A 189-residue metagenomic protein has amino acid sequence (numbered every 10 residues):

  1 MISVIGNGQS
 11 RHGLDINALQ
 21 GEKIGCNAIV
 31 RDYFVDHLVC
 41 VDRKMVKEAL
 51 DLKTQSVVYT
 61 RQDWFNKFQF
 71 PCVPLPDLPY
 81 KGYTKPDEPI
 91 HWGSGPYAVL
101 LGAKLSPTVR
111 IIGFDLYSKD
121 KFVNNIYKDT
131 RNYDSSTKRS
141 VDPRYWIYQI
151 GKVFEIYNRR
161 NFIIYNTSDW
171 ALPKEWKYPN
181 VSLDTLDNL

Functional and structural regions predicted by a protein language model:
M1-L189: Metal-ion/cofactor- or nucleotide/acyl-coenzyme-handling active-site neighborhoods
